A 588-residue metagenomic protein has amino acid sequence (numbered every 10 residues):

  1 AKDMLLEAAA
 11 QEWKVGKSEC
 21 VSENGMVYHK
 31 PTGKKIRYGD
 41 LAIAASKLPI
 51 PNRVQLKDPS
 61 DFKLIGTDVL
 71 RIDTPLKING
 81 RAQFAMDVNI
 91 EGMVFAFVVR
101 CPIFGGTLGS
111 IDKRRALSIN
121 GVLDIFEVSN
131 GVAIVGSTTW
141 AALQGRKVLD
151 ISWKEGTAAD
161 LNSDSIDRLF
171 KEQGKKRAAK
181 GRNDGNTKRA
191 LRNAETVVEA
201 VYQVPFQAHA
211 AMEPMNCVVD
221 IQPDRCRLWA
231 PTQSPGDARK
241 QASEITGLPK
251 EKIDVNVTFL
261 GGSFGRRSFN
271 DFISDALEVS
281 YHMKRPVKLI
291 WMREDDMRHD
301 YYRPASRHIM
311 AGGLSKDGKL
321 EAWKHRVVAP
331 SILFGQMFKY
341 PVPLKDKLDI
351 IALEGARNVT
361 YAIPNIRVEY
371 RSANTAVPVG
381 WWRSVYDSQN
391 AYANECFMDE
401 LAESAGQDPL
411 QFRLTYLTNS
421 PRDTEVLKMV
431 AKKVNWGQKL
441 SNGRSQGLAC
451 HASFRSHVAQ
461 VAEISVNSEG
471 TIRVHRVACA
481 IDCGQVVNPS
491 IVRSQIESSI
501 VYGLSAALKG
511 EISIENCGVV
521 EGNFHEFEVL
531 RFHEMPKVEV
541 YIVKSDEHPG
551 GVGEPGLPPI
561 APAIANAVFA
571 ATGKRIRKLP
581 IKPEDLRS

Functional and structural regions predicted by a protein language model:
A1-A480, E515-N516, Y541, I564 (+2 more regions): Structural alpha/beta core scaffold segments of enzyme domains
E294, S513-H533: Substrate-binding beta-hairpin/strand module that engages nucleic acids
P378-R383, G447, G484-R493, P549-G553: Short beta-alpha connecting loops at secondary-structure transitions that line or flank enzyme active sites
S499: Glycine-rich, small/acidic residue-mixed loop/short-helix segments
E526-G551: Generic long, charged, amphipathic alpha-helical segments
D546-A565: C-terminal structured "cap/appendage" subdomains that terminate the fold
